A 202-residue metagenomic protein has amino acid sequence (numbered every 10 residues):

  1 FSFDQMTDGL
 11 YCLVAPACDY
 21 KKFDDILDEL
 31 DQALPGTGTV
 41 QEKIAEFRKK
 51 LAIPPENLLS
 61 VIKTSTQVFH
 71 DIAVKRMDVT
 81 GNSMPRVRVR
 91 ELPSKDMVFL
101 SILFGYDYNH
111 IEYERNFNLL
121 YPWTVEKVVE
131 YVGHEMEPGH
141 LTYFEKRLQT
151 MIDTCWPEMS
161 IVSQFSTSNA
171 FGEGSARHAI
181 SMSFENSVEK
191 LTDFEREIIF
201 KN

Functional and structural regions predicted by a protein language model:
F1-N202: N-terminal maturation segment of proteins
